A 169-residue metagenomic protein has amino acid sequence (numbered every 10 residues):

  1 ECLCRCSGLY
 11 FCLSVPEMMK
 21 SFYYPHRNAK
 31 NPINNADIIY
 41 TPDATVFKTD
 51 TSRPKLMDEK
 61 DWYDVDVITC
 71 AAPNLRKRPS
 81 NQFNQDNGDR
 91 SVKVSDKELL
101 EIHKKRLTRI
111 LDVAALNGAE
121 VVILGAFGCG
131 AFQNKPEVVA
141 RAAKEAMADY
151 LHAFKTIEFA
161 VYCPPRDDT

Functional and structural regions predicted by a protein language model:
E1-T169: Macrodomain-like recognition of ADP-ribose-binding/processing modules
